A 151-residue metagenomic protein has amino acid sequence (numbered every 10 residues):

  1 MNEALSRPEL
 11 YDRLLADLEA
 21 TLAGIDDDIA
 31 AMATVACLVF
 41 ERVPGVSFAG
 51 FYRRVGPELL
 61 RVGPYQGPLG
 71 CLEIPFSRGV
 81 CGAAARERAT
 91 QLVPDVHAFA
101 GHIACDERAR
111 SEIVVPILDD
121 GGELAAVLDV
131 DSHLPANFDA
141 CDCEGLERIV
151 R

Functional and structural regions predicted by a protein language model:
M1-L69, R148-R151: Intrinsically disordered, low-complexity terminal regulatory regions
N2-A4, D131-I149: Regulatory loop-to-helix N-cap segments in sensory/regulatory domains that couple ligand/signal detection
L10, E73-F76, G145: Short acidic-hydrophobic sequence patches enriched in Asp/Glu that either
D27-A30, F76, A109, C141: A generic structural signal for residues located within well-ordered alpha-helices of large catalytic or ligand-binding
F48, V114, V127: Short hydrophobic/aromatic beta-strand element in the GNAT-like acyltransferase core that lines or flanks the acyl-donor
R54-E107: Regulatory sensory and allosteric helical modules in signal-transduction proteins and certain transcription factors
S111-D119: A short, aliphatic-rich beta-strand micro-motif
L118-S132: Sensory-domain boundary capping and coupling elements
